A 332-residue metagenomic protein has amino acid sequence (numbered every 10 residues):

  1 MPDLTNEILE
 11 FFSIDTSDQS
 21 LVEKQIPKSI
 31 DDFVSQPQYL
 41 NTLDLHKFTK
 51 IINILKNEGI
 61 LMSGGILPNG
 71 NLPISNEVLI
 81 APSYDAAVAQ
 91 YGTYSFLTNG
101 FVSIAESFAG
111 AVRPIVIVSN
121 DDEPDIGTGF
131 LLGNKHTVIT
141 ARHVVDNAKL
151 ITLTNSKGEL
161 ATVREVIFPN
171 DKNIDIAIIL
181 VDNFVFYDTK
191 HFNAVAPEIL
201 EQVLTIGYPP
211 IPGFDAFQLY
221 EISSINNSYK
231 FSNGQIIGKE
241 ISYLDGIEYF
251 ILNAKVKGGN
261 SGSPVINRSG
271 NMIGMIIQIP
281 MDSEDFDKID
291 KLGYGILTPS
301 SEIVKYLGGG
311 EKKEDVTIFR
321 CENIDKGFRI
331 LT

Functional and structural regions predicted by a protein language model:
M1-T42: Short amphipathic alpha-helical interface segments
N41-N57: Short amphipathic alpha-helical interaction segments
K56-P68: A short, conserved structural fragment
S63-G64, N267-T332: C-terminal subregion of chymotrypsin/trypsin-like serine protease catalytic domains
V78-T93, V102, P124-I126, L132-I174 (+2 more regions): Catalytic-histidine neighborhood of serine endopeptidases, predominantly the chymotrypsin-like S1/PA family
Y84-T128, V138, D315-V316, I324-F328: N-terminal activation segment of mature serine protease catalytic domains
I115, G129, K135-H136, T140 (+7 more regions): Terminal peptide-recognition signature
D188-F250, V256-N260, I276-L292: Flexible, gly/ser-rich surface segments that form the specificity/activation loops bordering the active-site cleft
